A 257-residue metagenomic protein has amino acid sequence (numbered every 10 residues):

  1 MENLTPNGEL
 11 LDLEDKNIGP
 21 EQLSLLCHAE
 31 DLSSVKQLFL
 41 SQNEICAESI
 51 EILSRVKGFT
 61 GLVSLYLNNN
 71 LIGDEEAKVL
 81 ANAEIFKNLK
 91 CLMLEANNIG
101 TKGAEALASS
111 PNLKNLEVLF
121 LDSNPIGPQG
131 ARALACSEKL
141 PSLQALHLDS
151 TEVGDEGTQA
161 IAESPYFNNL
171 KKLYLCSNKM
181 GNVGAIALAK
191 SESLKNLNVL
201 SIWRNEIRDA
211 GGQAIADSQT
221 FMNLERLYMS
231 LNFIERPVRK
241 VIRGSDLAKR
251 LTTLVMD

Functional and structural regions predicted by a protein language model:
M1, G19-H28, A47-R55, D74-N82 (+6 more regions): Leucine-rich repeat
M1-E51, V63, N68-L71: LRR N-terminal entry segment and analogous cap-like coil->beta motifs
P6, E30-S33, K57-T60, E84-K87 (+6 more regions): Inter-repeat linker/turn residues at the boundaries of leucine-rich repeats
L11-L13, L38-L40, V63-L67, L89-L94 (+6 more regions): Conserved hydrophobic beta-strand positions in leucine-rich repeat
I45, E51-I126: A generic tandem-repeat structural signature
E117-E206, G211: Eukaryotic tandem repeat interaction scaffolds
A216-D257: Leucine-rich solenoid repeat scaffolds
